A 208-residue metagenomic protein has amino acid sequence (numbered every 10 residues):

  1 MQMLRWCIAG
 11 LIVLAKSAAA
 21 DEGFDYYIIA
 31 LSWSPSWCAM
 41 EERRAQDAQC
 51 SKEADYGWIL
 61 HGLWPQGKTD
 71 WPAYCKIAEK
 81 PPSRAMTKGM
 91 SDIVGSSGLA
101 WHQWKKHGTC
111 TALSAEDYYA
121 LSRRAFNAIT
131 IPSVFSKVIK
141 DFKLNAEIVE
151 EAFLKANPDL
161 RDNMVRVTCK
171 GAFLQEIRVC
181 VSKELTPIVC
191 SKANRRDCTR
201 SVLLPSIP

Functional and structural regions predicted by a protein language model:
Q2-A9: Sec-dependent signal peptide recognition, specifically the positively charged N-region followed immediately by
A15-S17: N-terminal signal peptide c-region/cleavage motif recognized by signal peptidases
A20-M40: N-terminal module-boundary/linker segments of secreted carbohydrate-active enzymes
I28-A30, E42-P208: Domain-level detector of nuclease and nuclease-like folds in predominantly extracellular/periplasmic contexts
